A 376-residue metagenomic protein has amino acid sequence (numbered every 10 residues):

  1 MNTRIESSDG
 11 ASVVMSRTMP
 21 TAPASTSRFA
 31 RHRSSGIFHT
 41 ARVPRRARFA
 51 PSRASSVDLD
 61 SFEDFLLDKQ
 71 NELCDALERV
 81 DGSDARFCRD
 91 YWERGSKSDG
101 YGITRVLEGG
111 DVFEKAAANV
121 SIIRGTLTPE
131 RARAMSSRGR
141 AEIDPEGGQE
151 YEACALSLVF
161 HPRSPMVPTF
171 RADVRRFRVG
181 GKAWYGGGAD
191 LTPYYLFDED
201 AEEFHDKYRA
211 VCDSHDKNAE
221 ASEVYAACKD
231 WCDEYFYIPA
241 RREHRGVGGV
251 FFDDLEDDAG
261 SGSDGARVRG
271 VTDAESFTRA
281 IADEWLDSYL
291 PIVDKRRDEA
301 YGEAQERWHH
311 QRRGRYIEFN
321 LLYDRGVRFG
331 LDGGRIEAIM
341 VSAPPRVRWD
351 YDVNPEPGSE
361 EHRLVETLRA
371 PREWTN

Functional and structural regions predicted by a protein language model:
M1-A41: N-terminal chloroplast transit peptides
R42-D58: N-terminal plastid-targeting presequences
L59-A141, A266-L322: Gly/Pro-rich turn-and-neighbor structural signature
G102-G187: Internal mixed beta-strand/loop scaffold within catalytic domains of large alpha/beta enzymes
G180-A227: Compact, glycine/acidic-enriched structural inserts
A210-F277, P291-D294: Long, charged, mostly alpha-helical binding arms that flank functional sites
E234-F251, D294-I339: An amphipathic alpha-helical core segment
V327, L331-N376: TerminUS-proximal long segments
